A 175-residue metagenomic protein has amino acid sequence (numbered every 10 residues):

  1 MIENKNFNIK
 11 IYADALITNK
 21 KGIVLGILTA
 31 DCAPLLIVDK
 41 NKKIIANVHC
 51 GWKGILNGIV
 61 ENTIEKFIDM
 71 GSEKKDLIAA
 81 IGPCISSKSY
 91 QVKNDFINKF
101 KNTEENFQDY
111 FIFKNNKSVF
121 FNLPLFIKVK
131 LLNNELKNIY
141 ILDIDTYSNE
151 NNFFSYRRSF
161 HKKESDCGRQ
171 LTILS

Functional and structural regions predicted by a protein language model:
M1-S175: Active-site microenvironment for binding and transforming phosphate-containing groups
